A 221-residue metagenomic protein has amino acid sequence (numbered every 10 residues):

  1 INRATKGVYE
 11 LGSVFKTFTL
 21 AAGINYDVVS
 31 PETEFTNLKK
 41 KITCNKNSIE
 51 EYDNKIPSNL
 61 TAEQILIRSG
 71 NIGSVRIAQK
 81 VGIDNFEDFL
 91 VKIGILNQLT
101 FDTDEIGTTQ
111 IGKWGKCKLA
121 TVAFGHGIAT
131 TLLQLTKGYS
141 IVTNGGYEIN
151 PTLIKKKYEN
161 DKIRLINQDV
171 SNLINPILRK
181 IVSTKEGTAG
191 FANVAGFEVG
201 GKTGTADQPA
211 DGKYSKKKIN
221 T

Functional and structural regions predicted by a protein language model:
I1-S13, F18-T221: Beta-lactam-recognizing serine transpeptidase/beta-lactamase-like catalytic domain environment
